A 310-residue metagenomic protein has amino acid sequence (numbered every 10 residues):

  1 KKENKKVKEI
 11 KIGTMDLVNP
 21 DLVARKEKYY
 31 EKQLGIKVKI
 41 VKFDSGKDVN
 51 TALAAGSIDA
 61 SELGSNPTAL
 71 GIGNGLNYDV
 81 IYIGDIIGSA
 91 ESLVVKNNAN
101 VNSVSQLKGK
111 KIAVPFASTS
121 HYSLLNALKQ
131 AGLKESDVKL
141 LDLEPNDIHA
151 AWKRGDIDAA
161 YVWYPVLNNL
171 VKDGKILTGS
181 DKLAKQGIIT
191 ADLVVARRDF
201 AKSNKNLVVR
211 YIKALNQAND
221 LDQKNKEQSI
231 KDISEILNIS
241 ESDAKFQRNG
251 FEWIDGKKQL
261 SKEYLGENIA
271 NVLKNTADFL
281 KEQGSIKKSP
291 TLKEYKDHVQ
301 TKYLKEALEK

Functional and structural regions predicted by a protein language model:
K1-E9, E306-K310: Short, low-complexity disordered leader/linker segments with a strong preference for bacterial N-terminal type II
K5-K134, K139-D142, D158, V162 (+1 more regions): Short, glycine-/small- and polar/acidic-enriched structural segments that line small-molecule recognition paths
L22, K28, K32, T51 (+14 more regions): Solvent-exposed, polar/charged alpha-helical surfaces in well-ordered, non-transmembrane soluble domains, broadly
L34, S57, E62, I72 (+6 more regions): Sec/Tat-exported extracytoplasmic proteins
F43-K47, E62, V114, S118-T119 (+5 more regions): Soluble non-cytosolic domains of exported or imported proteins
N66-P67, L141, D147-L237: Pocket-lining segment of extracytoplasmic ligand-binding domains
K202-I286: Secondary-structure end/capping motifs
L273-K310: Conserved C-terminal helix/tail region of periplasmic/extracytoplasmic solute-binding proteins
